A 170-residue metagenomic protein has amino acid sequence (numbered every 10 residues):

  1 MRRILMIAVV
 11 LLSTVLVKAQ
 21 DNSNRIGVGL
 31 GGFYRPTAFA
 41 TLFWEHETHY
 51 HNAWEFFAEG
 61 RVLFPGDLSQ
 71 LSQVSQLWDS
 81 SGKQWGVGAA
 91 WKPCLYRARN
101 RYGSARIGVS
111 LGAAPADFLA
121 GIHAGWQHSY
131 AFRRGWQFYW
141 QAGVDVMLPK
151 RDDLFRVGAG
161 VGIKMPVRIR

Functional and structural regions predicted by a protein language model:
R2-A8: Sec-dependent signal peptide recognition, specifically the positively charged N-region followed immediately by
V9-K18: Hydrophobic h-region of N-terminal signal peptides that target proteins for export in Gram-negative bacteria
A19-F64, K164-R170: Short glycine/proline- and aromatic-enriched beta-strand/turn motifs that initiate or cap beta-hairpins
N24-V28, S72-S75, V109, G143: Extracytoplasmic loops and strand-loop junctions of Gram-negative outer membrane beta-barrel proteins
V28-T41, Y50, S81-K83, L111-I122 (+1 more regions): Solvent-exposed loop/turn segments connecting transmembrane beta-strands in outer-membrane beta-barrel proteins
E45-F138: Gram-negative (and chloroplast) outer-membrane scaffold detector with strong preference for beta-barrel transmembrane
V87, D153-R170: Outer-membrane beta-barrel "beta-signal"
W140-L148: Low-complexity, intrinsically disordered Gly/Pro/Thr-rich segments
